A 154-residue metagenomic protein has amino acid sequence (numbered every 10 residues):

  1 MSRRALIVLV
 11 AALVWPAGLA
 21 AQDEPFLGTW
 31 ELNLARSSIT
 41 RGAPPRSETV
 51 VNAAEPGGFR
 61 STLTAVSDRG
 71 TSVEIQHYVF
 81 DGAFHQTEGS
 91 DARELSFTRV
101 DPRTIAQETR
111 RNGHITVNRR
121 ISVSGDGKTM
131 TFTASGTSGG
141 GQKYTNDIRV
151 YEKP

Functional and structural regions predicted by a protein language model:
M1-A5: Positively charged n-region of N-terminal signal peptides that target proteins for export
L6-A11: Sec-dependent N-terminal signal peptides
P16-G18: N-terminal signal peptide c-region/cleavage motif recognized by signal peptidases
A21-P154: Hydrophobic small-molecule pocket/channel-lining residues, especially in calycin-type beta-barrels
